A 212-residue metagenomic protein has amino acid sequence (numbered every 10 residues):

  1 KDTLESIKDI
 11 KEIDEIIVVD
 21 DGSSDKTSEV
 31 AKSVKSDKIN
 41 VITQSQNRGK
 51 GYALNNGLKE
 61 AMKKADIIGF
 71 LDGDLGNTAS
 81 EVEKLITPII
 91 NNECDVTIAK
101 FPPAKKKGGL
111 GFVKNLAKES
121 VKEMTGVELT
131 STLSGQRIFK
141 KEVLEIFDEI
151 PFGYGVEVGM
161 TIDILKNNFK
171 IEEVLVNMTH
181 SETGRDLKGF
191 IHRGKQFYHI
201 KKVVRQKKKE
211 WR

Functional and structural regions predicted by a protein language model:
K1, D25-E29, Y52, S131: Residue-level preference for short helical/loop micro-motifs built around acidic side chains
K1-D9: Short, well-formed alpha-helical segments that are part of the catalytic scaffolds of diverse glycosyltransferases
D14-E15, I67, K170: Residues at the starts of beta-strands that form the adenosine-phosphate
D14-I17, S28-E60: Conserved donor nucleotide-binding strand/loop of the catalytic core
D20-E29, L75: A conserved acidic beta->alpha catalytic loop
Q46-E60, I67, A79-Y154, S181-I191: Acceptor/aglycone-binding surface of glycosyltransferases and processive sugar-polymer synthases
A65-G76: Short beta-strand-to-loop acidic/aromatic patch adjacent to the donor-nucleotide binding site
I150-R212: Hydrophobic helical membrane-anchoring modules
